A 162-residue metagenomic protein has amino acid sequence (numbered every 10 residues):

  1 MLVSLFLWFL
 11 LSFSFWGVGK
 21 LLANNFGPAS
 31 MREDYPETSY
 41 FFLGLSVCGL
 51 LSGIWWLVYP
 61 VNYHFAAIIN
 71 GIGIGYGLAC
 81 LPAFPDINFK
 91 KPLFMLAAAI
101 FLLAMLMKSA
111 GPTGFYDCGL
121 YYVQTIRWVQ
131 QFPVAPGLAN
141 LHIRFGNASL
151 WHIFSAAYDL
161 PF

Functional and structural regions predicted by a protein language model:
M1, E33-D34, A98, A104-M105 (+1 more regions): Generic signal for short, ordered secondary-structure residues within or immediately flanking folded domains
M1-I87: Membrane-embedded, hydrophobic transmembrane alpha-helices
V3-L7, L103, P136: Generic detector of well-ordered alpha-helical segments enriched in charged/polar residues, highlighting helical
A23-N25, F94-A98, Q124-W128: Short hydrophobic/aromatic-rich motifs at helix boundaries and adjacent loops
L45-L51, L103-L106, I126: Aromatic-anchored segments of alpha-helical transmembrane domains
K90-K108: Internal/C-terminal transmembrane anchor helices
M105-F162: Active-site lumenal/periplasmic loops and adjacent helix-entry segments of GT-C-fold, multi-pass membrane
